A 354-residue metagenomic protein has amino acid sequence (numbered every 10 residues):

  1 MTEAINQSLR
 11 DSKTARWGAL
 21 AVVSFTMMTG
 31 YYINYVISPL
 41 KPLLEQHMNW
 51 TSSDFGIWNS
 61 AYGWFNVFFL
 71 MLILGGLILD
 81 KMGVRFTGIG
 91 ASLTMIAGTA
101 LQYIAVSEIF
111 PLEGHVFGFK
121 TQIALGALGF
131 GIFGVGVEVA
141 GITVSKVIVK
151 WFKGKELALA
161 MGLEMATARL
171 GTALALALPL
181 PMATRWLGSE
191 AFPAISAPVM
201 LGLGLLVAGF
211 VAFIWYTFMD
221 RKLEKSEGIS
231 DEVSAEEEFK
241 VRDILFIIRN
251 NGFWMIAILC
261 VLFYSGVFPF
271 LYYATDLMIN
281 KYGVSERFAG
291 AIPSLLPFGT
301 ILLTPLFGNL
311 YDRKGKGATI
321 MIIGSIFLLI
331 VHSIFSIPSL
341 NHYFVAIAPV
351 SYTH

Functional and structural regions predicted by a protein language model:
I37-S38, N251-S294: Extracytoplasmic gate region of multi-pass secondary transporters
L70-G83, T304-K316: Helix-to-loop junctions at the C-terminal end of transmembrane segments in multipass secondary transporters
D80-S92, D312-S325: Cytoplasmic membrane-interface "Motif A"-like loop-to-helix N-cap segments of 12-TM Major Facilitator Superfamily
L93-G118, I326-L340: C-terminal ends and interior cores of transmembrane alpha-helices in multi-pass membrane transporters/permeases
G131-A166: Cytoplasmic helix-loop-helix junction between adjacent transmembrane helices in 12-TM secondary transporters
E164-D220: Helix-loop-helix hairpin linking two adjacent transmembrane segments in secondary transporters
T217-R242: Flexible cytoplasmic inter-helical loops of multi-pass small-molecule transporters
T353-H354: Conserved small/polar residues in nucleotide/adenosyl-binding loops
